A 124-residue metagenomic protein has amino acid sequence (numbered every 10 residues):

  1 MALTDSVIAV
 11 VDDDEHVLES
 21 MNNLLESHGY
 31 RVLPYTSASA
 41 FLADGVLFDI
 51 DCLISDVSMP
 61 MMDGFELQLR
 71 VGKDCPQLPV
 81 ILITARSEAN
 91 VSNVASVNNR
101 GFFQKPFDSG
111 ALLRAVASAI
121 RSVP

Functional and structural regions predicted by a protein language model:
E15-L33: Two-component/phosphorelay signaling modules centered on CheY-like receiver
P34-C52: Acidic, metal-coordinating helix/loop segments flanking the phosphotransfer/catalytic sites of two-component signaling
T36-S37, M62-L67: Acidic catalytic/metal-coordinating carboxylates
I50, G64, V94-F103: As written
L53-D56, T84: Active-site residues of response regulator receiver
M59: Receiver (REC) domain active-site loop signature in two-component systems and cognate sites in sensor histidine kinases
Q77-E88: A short, hydrophobic beta-strand element within the central beta-sheet of small alpha/beta folds
F107-A119, P124: C-terminal output helix
